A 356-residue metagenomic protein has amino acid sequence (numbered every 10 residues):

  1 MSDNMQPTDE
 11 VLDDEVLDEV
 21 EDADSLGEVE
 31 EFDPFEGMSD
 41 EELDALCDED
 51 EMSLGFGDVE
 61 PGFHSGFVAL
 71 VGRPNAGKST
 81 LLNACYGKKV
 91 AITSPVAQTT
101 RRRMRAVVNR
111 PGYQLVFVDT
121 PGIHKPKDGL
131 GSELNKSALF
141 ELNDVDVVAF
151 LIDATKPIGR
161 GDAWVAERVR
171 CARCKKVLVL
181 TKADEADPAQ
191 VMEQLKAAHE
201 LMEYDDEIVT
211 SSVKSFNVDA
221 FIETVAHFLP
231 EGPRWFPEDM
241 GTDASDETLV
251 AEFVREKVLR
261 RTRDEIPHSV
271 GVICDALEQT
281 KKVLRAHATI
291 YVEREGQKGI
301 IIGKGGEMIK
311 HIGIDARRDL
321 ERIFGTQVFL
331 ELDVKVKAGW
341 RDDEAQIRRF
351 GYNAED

Functional and structural regions predicted by a protein language model:
D3-M5, D9-D14, D18-V147, I152 (+1 more regions): Conserved G1/Walker A P-loop phosphate-binding module
G77, N217, M308: Conserved glycine(s) of the Walker
N83, R102, A106, K136-N143 (+11 more regions): Solvent-exposed alpha-helical segments within well-ordered globular domains of core cellular machineries
K88, V107-P111, E141-V148, L201-Y204 (+6 more regions): Conserved, well-folded catalytic cores of nucleic-acid-processing and energy-transducing macromolecular machines
T100, H124-K125, P157-I158, A186-D187 (+1 more regions): Catalytic P-loop NTPase motifs of RecA-like helicase/translocase cores
V108-Q114, E133-E207, R261, E278-V283: Conserved C-terminal guanine-recognition region of P-loop GTPase G domains, centered on the G4
K175, D184-T242, D246: Canonical P-loop GTPase G-domain recognition
T248-D356: P-loop NTP-binding site
